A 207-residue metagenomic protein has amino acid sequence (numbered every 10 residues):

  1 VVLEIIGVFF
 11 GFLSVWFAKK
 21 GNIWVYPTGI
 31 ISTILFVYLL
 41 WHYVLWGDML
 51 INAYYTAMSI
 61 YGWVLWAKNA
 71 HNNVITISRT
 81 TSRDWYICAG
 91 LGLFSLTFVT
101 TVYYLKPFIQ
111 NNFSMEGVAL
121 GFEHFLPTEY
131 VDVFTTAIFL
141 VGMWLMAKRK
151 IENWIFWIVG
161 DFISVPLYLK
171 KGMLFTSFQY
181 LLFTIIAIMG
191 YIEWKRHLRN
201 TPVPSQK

Functional and structural regions predicted by a protein language model:
V1-G21, V25, N69-N73, I77-K207: Polytopic alpha-helical membrane-helix bundles and their juxtamembrane interface segments in multi-pass membrane
G11-S14, N22, Y26-G62: Early transmembrane hairpin module of multi-pass membrane proteins
Y54-H71, W194-K195: Membrane-water interface of transmembrane alpha-helices
